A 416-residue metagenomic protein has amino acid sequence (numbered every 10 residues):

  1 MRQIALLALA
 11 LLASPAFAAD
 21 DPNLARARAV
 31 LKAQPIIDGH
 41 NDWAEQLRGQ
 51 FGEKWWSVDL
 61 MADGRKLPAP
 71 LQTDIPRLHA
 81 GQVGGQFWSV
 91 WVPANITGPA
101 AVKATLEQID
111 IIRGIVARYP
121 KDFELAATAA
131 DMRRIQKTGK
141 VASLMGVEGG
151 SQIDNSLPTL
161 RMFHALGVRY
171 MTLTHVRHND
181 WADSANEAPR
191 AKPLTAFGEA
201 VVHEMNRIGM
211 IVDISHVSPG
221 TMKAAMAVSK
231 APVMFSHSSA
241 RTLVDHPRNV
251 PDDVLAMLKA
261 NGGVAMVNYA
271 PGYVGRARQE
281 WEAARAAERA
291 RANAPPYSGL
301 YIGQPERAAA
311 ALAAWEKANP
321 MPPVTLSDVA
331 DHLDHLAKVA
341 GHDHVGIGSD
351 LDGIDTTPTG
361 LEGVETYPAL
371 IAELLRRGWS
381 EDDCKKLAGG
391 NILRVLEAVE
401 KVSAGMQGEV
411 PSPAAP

Functional and structural regions predicted by a protein language model:
A5-S14: Bacterial N-terminal signal peptides
F17-K192, D245-P416: N-terminal hydrophobic targeting/anchoring segments and the immediately downstream early-domain regions of hydrolases
I36-W43, V217, F235-S239: Histidine-centered catalytic micro-motifs
S156-L160, T221-A231: Distinct, well-ordered alpha-helical segments
R190-F197, D213-S218, V250: Short, contiguous, pocket-lining structural segments that sit at or immediately flank catalytic/ligand-binding sites
A191-N206, A225-F235: Alpha-helix-loop-beta-strand connector modules within alpha/beta enzyme cores
V201-I214, G220-A224, D252-A260, H335: Substrate-binding cleft of carbohydrate-active enzyme catalytic domains
A231, A240-R241, P411-P413: Charged catalytic cores and adjacent phosphate/nucleic-acid-binding surfaces used for phosphate/nucleic-acid chemistry
